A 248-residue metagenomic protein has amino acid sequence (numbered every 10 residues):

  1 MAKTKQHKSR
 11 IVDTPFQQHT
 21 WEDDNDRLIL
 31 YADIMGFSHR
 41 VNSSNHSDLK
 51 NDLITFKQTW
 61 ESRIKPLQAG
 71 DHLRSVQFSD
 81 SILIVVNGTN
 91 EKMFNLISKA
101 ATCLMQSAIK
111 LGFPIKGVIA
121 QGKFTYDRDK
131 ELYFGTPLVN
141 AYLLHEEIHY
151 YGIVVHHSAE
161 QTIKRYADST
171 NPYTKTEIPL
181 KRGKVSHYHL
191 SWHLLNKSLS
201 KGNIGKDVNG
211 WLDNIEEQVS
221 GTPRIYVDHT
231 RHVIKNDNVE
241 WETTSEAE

Functional and structural regions predicted by a protein language model:
A2-H19, Y150-Y151, H157-E248: Intrinsically disordered, glycine/charged-rich C-terminal tails and inter-domain linkers that flank nucleotidyl cyclase
K3, K8-K99, K110: Catalytic NTP-binding/metal-coordinating core of nucleotidyl cyclase/transferase enzymes
I34, Q121-G122, H157: Residues immediately flanking
S81, G122-T125, E160-Q161: Short, internal active-site loops enriched in acidic
S98, Y126-H145: Catalytic-core segments of nucleotide cyclases and related cyclic-nucleotide turnover enzymes
T102-L104: An aromatic-glycine-centered, glycine-rich loop/turn in mixed alpha/beta architecture
I109-K110, K116, L138-A159: Catalytic/regulatory signature loops of cyclic-dinucleotide turnover enzymes and related class III nucleotidyl cyclases
F113-D127: A short glycine-enriched loop-to-beta-strand structural element that forms part of the catalytic core of nucleotide
